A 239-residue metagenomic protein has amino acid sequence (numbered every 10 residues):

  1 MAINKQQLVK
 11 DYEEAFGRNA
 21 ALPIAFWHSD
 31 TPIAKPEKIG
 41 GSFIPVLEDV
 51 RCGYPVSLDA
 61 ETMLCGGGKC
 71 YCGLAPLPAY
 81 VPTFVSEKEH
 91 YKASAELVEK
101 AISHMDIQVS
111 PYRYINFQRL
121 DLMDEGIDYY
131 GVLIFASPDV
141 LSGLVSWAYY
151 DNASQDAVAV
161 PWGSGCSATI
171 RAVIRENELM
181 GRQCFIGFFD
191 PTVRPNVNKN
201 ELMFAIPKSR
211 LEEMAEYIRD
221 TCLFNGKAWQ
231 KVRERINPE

Functional and structural regions predicted by a protein language model:
I3-E239: Acidic, serine/proline-rich low-complexity intrinsically disordered regions
